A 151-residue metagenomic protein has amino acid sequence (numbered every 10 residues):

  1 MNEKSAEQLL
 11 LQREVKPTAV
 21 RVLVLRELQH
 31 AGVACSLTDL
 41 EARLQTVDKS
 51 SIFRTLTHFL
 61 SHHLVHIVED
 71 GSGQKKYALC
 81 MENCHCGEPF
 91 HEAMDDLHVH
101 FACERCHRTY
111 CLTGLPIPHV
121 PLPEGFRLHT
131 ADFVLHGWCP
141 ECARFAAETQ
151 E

Functional and structural regions predicted by a protein language model:
M1-L25: Short alpha-helical segments that sit at the start of domains
P17-V20, H30-S36: Short capping segments at the starts of secondary-structure elements
D39-R43: A short acidic, leucine-rich amphipathic alpha-helix
D48-K49: The DNA-contacting recognition helix of HTH DNA-binding domains and analogous helical DNA-recognition elements
I52-H62: Basic amphipathic alpha-helical segments that dock to polyanions
H62-E151: Non-DNA-binding regulatory cores of transcription-related proteins, predominantly C-terminal effector-binding
